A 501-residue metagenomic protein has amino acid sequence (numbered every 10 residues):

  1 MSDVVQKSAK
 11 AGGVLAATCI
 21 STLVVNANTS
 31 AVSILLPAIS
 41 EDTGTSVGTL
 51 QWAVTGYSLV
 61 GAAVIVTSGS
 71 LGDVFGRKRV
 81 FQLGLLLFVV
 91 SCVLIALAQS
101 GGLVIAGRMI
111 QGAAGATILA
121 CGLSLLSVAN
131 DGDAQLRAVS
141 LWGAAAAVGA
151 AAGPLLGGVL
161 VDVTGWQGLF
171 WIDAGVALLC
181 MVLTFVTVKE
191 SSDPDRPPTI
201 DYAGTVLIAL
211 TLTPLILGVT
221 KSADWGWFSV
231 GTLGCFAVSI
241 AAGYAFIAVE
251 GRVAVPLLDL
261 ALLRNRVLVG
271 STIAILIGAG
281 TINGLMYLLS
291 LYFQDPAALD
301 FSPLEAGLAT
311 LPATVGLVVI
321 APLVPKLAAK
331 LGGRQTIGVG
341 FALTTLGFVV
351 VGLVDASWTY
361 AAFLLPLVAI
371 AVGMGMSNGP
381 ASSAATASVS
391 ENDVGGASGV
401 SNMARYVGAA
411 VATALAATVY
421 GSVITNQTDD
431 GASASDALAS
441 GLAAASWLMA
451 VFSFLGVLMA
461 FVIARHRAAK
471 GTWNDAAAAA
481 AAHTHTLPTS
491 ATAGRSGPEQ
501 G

Functional and structural regions predicted by a protein language model:
M1-K10, P194, I463-G501: Intrinsic disorder in cytosolic terminal tails and internal cytosolic loops of multi-pass membrane transporters
M1-V186, L323-V324, V339, T345 (+3 more regions): Transmembrane-helix bundle of Major Facilitator Superfamily
D3-G12, D133, M181-A209, G251-V269 (+3 more regions): Flexible interhelical linker loops that connect adjacent transmembrane helices in multi-pass membrane transporters
S8, G44, V74-R77, L97-A98 (+10 more regions): Helix-loop interface residues and adjacent transmembrane-helix termini in multi-pass membrane transporters, primarily
A11-A27, V32-I34, V47, A203 (+5 more regions): 12-transmembrane solute porter fold
I39, S124-L125, A129, V159 (+8 more regions): A residue-level signal for alpha-helical anchor/packing sites in multi-pass solute transporters
I39-S40, L71-G72, L156-T164, V219 (+3 more regions): Interfacial helix-cap and linker-helix signal at transmembrane-aqueous boundaries of multi-pass secondary transporters
Q135, A174-D193, A209-K221, V238-V253 (+1 more regions): C-terminal membrane-cytosol helix-exit motif in multi-pass small-molecule transporters
